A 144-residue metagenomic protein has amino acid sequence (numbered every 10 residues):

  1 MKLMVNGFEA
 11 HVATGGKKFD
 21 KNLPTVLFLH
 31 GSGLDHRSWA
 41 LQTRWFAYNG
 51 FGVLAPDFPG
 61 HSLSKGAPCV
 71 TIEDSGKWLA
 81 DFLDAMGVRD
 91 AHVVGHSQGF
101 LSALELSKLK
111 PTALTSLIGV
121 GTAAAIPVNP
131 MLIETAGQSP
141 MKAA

Functional and structural regions predicted by a protein language model:
L3-F8, A13-G16, A40-Y48, G52-Q98: Active-site loop/oxyanion-hole signature of alpha/beta-hydrolase fold enzymes
L23, G31-L34, S97: Active-site glycine-rich loops that stabilize anionic/oxyanionic intermediates across multiple enzyme folds
L23-T25, A91: Charged active-site motifs of nucleotide-sugar-dependent glycosyltransferases
F28-G31, A55: Structural cue for short, hydrophobic secondary-structure segments
H30-R37, G121: Short, conserved structural micro-motifs that define repeat-unit consensus positions and nucleotide-binding loops
G33, F58-S62, A124: Alpha/beta-hydrolase active-site loop signature
H92, S97, L101, E105 (+1 more regions): Short catalytic micro-motifs in class I SAM-dependent methyltransferases
L104-L109, A113-K142: Flexible "cap/lid" loop of the alpha/beta hydrolase fold
